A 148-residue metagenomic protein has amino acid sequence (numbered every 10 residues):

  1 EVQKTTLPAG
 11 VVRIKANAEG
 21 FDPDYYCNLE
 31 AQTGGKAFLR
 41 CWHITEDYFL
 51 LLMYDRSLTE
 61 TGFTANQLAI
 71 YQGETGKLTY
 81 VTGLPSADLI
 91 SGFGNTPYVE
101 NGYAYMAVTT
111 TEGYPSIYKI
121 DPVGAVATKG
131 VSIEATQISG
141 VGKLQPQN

Functional and structural regions predicted by a protein language model:
E1-F49, M53-R56: Acidic, serine/threonine- and glycine-rich low-complexity intrinsically disordered segments that serve as flexible
E1-K4, D47-T61, N101-T111, N148: Short beta-strand elements that form the blades of beta-propeller/WD-repeat-like and other beta-sheet-rich scaffold
T6-E19, T64-G76, I117-G124: Beta-propeller blade signature
K15-A18, W42-F49, F93-A104, V123-A125 (+1 more regions): Short, solvent-exposed coil/turn segments at beta-strand boundaries
F21-Q32, K77-S86, T128-E134: Beta-propeller fold detector
A31-I44, D88-P97, I133-Q147: Repeated scaffold domains used in trafficking and secretory/extracellular systems, primarily beta-propellers
L68-T110: C-terminal hydrophobic structural anchor segments that stabilize assembly/packing rather than catalytic chemistry
T109, Y114-S116, I120-V123, A127-E134 (+1 more regions): Acidic/polar, low-complexity intrinsically disordered N-terminal segments immediately downstream of a Sec signal
